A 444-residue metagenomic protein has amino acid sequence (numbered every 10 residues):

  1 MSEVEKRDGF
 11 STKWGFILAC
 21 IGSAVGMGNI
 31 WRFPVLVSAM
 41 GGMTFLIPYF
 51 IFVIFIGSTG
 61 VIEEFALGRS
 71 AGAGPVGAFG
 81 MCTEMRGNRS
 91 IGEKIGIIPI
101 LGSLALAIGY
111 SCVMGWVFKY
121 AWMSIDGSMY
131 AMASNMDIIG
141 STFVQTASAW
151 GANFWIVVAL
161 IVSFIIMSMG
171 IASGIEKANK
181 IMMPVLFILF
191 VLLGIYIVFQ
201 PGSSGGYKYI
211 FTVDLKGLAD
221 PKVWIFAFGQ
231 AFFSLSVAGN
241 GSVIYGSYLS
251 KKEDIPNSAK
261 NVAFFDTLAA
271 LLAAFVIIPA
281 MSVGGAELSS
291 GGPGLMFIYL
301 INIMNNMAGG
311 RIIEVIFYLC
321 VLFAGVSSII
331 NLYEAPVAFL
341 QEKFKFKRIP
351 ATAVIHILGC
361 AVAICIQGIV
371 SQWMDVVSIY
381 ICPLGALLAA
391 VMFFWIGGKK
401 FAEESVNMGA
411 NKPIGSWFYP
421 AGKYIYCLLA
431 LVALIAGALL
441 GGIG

Functional and structural regions predicted by a protein language model:
M1-W31, G60-F65, R69-K94, S250-D254 (+1 more regions): Membrane-interface "cap" regions at the ends of multi-pass membrane proteins
S2-F10, E176, K180-V326, P350: Membrane-embedded translocation segments of transport machinery
V4-D8, L36-M40, S70-I98, S111-A172 (+5 more regions): Inter-helical loop and helix-membrane interface segments of multi-pass membrane transporters/permeases
G9-C20, F45-P48, R89-L104, I156-V157 (+7 more regions): Select transmembrane alpha-helical segments in multipass membrane proteins
G15-F52, N240-G241, G246, E253-K260 (+1 more regions): Transmembrane helix-boundary motif of multi-pass solute transporters/channels
G15-I17, S23, N153-F154, F265-L271 (+4 more regions): Loop-to-transmembrane helix boundary motifs in multi-pass membrane proteins
R32-Y49, G68-G74, W116, G174-M182 (+5 more regions): Transmembrane helix-loop boundary segments of multi-pass membrane transporters
I95-S103, P336-V337, F344-H356, V376-A438: C-terminal membrane-solvent junction of multi-pass transporters and transport-like membrane proteins
